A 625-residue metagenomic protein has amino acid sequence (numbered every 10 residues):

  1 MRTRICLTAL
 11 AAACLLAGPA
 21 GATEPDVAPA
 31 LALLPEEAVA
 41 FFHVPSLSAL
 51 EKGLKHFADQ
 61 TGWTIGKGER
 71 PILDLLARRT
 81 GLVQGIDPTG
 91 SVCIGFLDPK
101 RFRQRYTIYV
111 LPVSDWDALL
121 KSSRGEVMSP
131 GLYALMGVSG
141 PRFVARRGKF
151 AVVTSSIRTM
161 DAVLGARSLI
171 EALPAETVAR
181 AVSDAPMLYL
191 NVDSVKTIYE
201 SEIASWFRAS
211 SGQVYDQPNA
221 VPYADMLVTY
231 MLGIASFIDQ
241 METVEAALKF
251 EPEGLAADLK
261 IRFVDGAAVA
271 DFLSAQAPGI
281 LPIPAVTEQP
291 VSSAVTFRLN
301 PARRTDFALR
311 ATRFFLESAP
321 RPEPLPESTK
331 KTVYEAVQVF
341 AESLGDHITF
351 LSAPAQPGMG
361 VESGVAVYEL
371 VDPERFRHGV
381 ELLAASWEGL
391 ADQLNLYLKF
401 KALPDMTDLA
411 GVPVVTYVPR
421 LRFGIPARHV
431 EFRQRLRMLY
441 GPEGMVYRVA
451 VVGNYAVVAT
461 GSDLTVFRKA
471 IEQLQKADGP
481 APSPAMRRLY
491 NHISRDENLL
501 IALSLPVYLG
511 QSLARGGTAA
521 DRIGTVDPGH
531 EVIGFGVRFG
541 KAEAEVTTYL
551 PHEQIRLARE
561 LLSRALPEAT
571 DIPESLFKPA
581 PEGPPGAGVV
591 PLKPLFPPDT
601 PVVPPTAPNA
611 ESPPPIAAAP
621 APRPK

Functional and structural regions predicted by a protein language model:
M1-T8: Bacterial N-terminal signal peptides that target proteins for export
T8-A17: Bacterial N-terminal signal peptides
A22-S139, T177-A247, A256-S363, E374-P404 (+3 more regions): Structural boundary/hinge residues at secondary-structure and domain interfaces
A40-F42, V92, T107-Y109, V152 (+14 more regions): One face of beta-strands
R79-C93, V412-L439, A519: Intrinsic, low-complexity N-terminal interaction/targeting segments
L135-S211, Y440-V526: A conserved glycine-rich beta-strand in the N-terminal activation segment of trypsin-fold
S211-D225, G461-G583, V589-P591, F596: Long, C-terminal catalytic modules of enzymes
L370, V380-L398, R420-R422, L464-F467 (+1 more regions): Active/binding-pocket-proximal capping segment
